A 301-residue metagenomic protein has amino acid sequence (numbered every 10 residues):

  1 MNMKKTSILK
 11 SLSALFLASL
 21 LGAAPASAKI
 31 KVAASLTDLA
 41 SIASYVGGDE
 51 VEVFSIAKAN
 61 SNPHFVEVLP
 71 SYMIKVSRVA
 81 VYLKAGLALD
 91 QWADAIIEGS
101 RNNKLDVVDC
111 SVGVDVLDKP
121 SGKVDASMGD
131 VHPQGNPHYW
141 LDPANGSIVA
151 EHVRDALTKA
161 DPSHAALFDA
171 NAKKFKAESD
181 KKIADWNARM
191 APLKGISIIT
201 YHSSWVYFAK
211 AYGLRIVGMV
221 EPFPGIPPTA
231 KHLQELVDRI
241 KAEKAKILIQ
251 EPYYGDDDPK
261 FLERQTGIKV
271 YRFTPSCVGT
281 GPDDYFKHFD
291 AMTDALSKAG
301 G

Functional and structural regions predicted by a protein language model:
N2-S13: Bacterial N-terminal signal peptides that target proteins for export
S11-G22: Bacterial N-terminal signal peptides
G22-A28: Bacterial Sec-dependent signal peptides at the C-terminal "C-region" and cleavage site
A28-G301: Extracytoplasmic metal-acquisition and chelation regions
